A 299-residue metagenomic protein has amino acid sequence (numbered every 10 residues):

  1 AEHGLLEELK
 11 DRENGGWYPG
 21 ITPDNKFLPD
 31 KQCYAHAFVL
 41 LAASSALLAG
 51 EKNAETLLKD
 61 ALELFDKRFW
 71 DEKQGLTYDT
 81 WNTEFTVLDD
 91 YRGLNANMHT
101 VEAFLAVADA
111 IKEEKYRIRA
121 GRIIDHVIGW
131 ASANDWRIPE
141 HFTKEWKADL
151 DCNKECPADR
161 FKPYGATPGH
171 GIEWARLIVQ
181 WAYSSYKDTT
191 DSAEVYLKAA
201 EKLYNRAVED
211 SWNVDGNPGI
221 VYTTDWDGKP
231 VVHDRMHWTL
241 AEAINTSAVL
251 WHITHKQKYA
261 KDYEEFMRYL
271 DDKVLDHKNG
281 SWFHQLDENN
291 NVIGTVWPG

Functional and structural regions predicted by a protein language model:
A1-G299: Glycan-recognition and catalytic cores of secretory/periplasmic carbohydrate-active enzymes
